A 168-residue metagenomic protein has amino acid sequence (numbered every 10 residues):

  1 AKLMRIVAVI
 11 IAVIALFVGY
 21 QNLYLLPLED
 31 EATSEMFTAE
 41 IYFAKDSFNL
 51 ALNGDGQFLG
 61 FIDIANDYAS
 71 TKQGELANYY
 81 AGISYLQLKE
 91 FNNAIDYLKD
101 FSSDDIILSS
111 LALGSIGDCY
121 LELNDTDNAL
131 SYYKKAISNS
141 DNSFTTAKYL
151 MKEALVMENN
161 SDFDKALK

Functional and structural regions predicted by a protein language model:
L26, I64-G74, L88, S102-S110 (+2 more regions): Short solvent-exposed coil/turn linkers within tandem alpha-helical repeat scaffolds
